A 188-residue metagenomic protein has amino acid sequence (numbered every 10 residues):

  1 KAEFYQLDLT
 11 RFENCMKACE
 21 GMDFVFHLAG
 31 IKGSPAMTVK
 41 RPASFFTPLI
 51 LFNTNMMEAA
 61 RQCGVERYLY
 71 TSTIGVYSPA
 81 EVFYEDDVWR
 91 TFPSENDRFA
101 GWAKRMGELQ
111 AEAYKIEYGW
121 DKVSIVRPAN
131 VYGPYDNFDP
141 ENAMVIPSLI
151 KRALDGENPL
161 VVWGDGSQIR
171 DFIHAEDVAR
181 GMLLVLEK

Functional and structural regions predicted by a protein language model:
Q6-P48, A59-Q62: NAD(P)H-binding glycine-rich loop region in Rossmannoid oxidoreductase-like domains and their noncatalytic homologs
A29-G30, L69-T73, R127-A129, G166: Active-site beta-alpha turn of Rossmann-fold NAD(P)-dependent dehydrogenases/reductases
P35, Y70-E85, F99-R105, E117 (+1 more regions): Conserved catalytic-site region of short-chain dehydrogenase/reductase
F52, M56-A60, Q110-A111, G181 (+1 more regions): Hydrophobic positions on the long internal alpha-helix of Rossmann-like NAD(P)-dependent oxidoreductase domains
T54-D97, S124: Conserved Rossmann-fold NAD(P)-dependent oxidoreductase catalytic core, especially the SDR/UDP-sugar
M57-E58, P79, E95-A129, S148-E157: Active-site Tyr-X1-5-Lys
N96-A100, A129-A143, G164-E176: Glycine-rich "substrate-gating" loop/helix at the edge of Rossmann-like oxidoreductase active sites
V131, I146-L160, R170-K188: Alpha-helical substrate-binding/gating segment
